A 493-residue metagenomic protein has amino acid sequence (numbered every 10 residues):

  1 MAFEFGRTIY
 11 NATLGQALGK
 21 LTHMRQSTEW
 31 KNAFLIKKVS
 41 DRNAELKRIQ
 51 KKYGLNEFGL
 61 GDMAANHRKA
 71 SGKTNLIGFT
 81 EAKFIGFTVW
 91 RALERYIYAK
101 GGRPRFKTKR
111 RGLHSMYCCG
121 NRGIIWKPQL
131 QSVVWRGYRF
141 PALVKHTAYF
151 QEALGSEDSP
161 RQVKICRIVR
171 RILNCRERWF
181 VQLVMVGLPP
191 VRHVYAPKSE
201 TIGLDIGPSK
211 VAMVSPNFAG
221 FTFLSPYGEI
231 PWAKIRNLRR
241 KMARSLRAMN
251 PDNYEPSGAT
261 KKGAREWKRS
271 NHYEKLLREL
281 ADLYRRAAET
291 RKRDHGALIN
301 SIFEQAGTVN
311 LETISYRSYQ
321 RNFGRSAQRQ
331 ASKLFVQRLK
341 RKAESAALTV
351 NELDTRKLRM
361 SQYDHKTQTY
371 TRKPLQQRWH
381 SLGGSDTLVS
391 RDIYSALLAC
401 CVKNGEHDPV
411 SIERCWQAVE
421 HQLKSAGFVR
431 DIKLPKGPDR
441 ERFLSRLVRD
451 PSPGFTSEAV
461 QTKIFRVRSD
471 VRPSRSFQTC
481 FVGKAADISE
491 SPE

Functional and structural regions predicted by a protein language model:
A2, I9, T13, E81-A92 (+2 more regions): Stable alpha-helical structural segments in soluble proteins, enriched in small hydrophobic residues
A2-Y53: Detector for conserved single-position "signature" residues within domains
Y10-L21, L93-K100, K210, H407: A generic secondary-structure signal for well-formed alpha-helical elements
L21, R111-S115, S215, V402: Residue-level detector of alpha-helical segments with a strong bias toward transmembrane helices and their helix-loop
R25-T28, D41-L46, Y53-E57, H67 (+3 more regions): Short, flexible helical or helix-coil boundary motifs
E29-N43, P104-R122, K261-K262, K268 (+2 more regions): Amphipathic alpha-helical surface "interface" segments used for docking/oligomerization or membrane association within
L35-N174, R329, K333: Acidic carboxylate diad motif detector
W179-E493: Positively charged, helix-rich recognition surfaces that bind polyanionic ligands
